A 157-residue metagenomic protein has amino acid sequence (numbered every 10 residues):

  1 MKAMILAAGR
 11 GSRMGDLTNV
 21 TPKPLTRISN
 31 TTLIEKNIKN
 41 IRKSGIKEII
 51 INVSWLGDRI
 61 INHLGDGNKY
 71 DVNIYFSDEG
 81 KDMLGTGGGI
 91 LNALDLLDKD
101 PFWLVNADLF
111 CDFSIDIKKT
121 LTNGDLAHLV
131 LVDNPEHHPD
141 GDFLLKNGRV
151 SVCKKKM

Functional and structural regions predicted by a protein language model:
M1-N19: N-terminal nucleotide-binding beta1-loop-alpha1 segment
K2-I5, T31-N106: Conserved N-terminal catalytic core of the sugar/cofactor nucleotidyltransferase
A7, S29, D78-G80, L131-V132 (+2 more regions): Residues at the C-termini of beta-strands that transition into short coil/loop
R10, A107-L109, N134: Active-site metal-binding loops of divalent metal-dependent hydrolases
G15-D16, N37, I61-H63, G87 (+2 more regions): Short glycine-/acidic-enriched loop or helix-start segments at secondary-structure transitions that form or flank
V20-E35: Short catalytic helix/loop segments, enriched in acidic residues and glycine and frequently bearing histidine
P24, N73-Y75, L126: Conserved beta-strand segments of alpha/beta enzyme cores
C111-M157: Conserved core of the sugar-phosphate nucleotidyltransferase
